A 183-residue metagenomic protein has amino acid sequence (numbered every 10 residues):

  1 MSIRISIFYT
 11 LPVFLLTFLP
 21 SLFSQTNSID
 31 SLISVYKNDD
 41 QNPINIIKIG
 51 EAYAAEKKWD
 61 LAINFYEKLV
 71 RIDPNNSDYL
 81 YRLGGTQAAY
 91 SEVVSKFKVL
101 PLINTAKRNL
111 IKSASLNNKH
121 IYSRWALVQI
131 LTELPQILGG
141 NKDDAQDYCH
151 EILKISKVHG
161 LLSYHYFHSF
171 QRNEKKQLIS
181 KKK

Functional and structural regions predicted by a protein language model:
M1-L32, Y36: Bacterial Sec-dependent N-terminal signal peptides
L22-D60, Y81: N-terminal leader/linker segments that initiate helical-solenoid repeat arrays
D40-Q41, P74, N118, I155-K157: Short coil turns that delineate tetratricopeptide repeat
N45, Y79, S123, G160-L162: TPR alpha-solenoid repeat register
K57, G84, A89-K96, Q129-G139 (+1 more regions): Short coil/turn linking the two alpha-helices of tandem helical-hairpin repeats
